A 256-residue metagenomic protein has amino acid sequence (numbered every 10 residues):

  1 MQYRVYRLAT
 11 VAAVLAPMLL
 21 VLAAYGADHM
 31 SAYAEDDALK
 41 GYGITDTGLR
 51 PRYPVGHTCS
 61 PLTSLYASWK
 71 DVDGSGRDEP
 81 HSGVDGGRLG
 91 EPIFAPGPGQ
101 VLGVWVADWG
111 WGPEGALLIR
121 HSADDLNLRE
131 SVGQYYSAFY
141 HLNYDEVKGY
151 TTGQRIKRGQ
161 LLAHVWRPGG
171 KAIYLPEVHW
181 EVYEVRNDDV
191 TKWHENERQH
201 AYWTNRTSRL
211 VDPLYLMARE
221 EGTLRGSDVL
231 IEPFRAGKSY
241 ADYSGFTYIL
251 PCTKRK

Functional and structural regions predicted by a protein language model:
Q2-V14: N-terminal Sec-pathway targeting helices
A12-L22: Hydrophobic membrane-insertion alpha-helices, especially the h-region of bacterial N-terminal signal peptides
Y25-G115, S122-L126, R158, R167 (+1 more regions): Surface-exposed, glycine-biased beta-strand/turn segments
G90-I93, E146-Q154: Short, surface-exposed secondary-structure edge patches
P96-G149, K171, L175-E181: Zn2+-dependent peptidoglycan hydrolase active-site motif and core
L128-Y135, E181-L216: Short peripheral tails and domain-boundary helices/loops at the edges of structured domains
Q154-Q160: Structural motif
A163-G169: A short, conserved strand-capping beta-turn/loop at the end of a beta strand
